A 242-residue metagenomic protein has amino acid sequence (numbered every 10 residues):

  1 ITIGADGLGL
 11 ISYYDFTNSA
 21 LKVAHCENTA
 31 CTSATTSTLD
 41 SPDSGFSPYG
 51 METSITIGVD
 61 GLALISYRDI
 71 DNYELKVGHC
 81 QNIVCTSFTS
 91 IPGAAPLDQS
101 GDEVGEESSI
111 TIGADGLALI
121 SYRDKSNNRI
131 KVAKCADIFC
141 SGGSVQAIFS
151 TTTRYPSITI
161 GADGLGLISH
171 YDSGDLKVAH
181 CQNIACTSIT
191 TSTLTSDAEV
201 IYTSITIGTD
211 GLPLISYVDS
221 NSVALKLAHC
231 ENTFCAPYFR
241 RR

Functional and structural regions predicted by a protein language model:
I1-R242: Extracellular, repeat-based ectodomains that mediate carbohydrate processing or recognition
